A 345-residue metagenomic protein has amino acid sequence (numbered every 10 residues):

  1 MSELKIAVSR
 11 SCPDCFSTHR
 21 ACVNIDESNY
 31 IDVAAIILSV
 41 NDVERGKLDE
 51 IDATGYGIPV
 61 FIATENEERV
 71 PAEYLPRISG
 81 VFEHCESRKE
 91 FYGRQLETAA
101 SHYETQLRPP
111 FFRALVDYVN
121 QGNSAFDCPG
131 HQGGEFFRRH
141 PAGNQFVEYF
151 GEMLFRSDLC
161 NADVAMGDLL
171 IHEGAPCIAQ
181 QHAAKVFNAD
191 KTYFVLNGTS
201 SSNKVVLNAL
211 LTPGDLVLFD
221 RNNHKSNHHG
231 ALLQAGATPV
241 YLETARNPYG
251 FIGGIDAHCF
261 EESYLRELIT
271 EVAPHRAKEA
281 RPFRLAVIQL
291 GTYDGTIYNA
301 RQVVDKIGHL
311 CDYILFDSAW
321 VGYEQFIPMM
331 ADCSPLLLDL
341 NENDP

Functional and structural regions predicted by a protein language model:
M1-C15, D163: A short, flexible N-terminal coil/short beta segment enriched in small residues
S2, D14-E27, I31-R156: N-terminal glycine-rich, Lys/His-bearing helix-loop that initiates the first secondary-structure elements of many
L4, D190-T192, G214-V217: Short active-site oxyanion
S9-R10, R20-D26, S39-G57, I62-P71 (+4 more regions): Conserved PLP-enzyme active-site core in the AAT-like
V33-I37, A165-L169, D190-K191, L285-L290: Short, basic, glycine/proline-bearing loop/turn elements
E104, R108, F112, H172 (+5 more regions): Generic structural signal for well-ordered, non-membrane alpha-helical segments in soluble metabolic enzymes
Y149-S202: Conserved N-terminal alpha-helix of the aminotransferase class I/II PLP-enzyme fold
